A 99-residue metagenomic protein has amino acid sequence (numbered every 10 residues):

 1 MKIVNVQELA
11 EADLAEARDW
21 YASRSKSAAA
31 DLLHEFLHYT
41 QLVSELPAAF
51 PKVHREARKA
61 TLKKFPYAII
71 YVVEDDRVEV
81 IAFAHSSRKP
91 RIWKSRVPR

Functional and structural regions predicted by a protein language model:
M1-L33: Arg/Lys-rich, positively charged N-terminal/basic patches that mediate binding to nucleic acids
A12, E16, H38-Q41, E45: Generic recognition of well-ordered alpha-helical segments within structured catalytic/regulatory domains
Y21, S25, T40-V43, P47: A general structural signal marking secondary-structure boundaries and capping sites
S25, P47-H54, R88-R91: Short, charge-rich, low-complexity interaction segments located in flexible loops at or near secondary-structure
L37-H38, E45-V78: Basic/aromatic recognition patch in beta-strand/loop cores that engages polyanionic ligands
A68, V72-R99: Enriched for short, Lys/Arg-rich terminal
